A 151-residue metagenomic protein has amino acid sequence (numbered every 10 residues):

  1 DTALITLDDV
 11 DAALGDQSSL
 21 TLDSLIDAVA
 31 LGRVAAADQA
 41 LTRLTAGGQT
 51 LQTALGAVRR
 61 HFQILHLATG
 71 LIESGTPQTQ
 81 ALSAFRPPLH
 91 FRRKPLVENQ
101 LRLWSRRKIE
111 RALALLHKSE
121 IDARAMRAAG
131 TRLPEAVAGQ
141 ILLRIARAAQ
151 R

Functional and structural regions predicted by a protein language model:
T2-R111, Q150: Small-residue-rich helix-loop
R43-L44, D122, R144: Amphipathic alpha-helical regulatory segments at dimerization interfaces that relay allosteric signals between sensory
A57, R111, L115-K118, I141-R144: Charged, amphipathic alpha-helical oligomerization/scaffolding segments
L67-G70, I121-A128, R147-Q150: Charged/polar positions within long, soluble alpha-helices
V97, A114-R127: Short helix/strand-capping connector loops at secondary-structure junctions
R102-R106, D122-R132: Short, flexible active-site recognition loops that position polar ligands and cofactors
A129-R151: Acidic, carboxylate-rich catalytic segments that either coordinate divalent cations
